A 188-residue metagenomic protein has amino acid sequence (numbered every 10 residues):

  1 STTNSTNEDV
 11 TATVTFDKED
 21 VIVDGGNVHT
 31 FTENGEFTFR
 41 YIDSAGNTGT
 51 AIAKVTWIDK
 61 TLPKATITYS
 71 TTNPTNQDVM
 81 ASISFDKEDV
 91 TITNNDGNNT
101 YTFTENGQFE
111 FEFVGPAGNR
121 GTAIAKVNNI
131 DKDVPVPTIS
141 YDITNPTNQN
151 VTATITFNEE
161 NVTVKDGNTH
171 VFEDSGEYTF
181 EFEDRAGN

Functional and structural regions predicted by a protein language model:
S1, A53-L62, A125-P135: Flexible, low-complexity linkers/stalks enriched in Thr/Pro that connect modular domains
S1-T2, G25-G26, T66-T71, D96-N98 (+2 more regions): Surface-exposed, proline-enriched loop/turn segments that connect beta strands in immunoglobulin-like
T2-V10, Y69-V79, Y141-V151: Short, solvent-exposed loop/linker segments at the N-terminal edge of repeated beta-sheet extracellular domains
T13-E19, T72, S82-E88, T144 (+1 more regions): Acidic, Ser/Thr
V14, F39, P63, I83 (+4 more regions): Extracellular/surface recognition and adhesion modules
D20-T48, V90-A117, N161-G187: Serine/threonine-rich, repeat-prone extracellular segments and beta-strand-based repeat modules of secreted/surface
I22, M80, G115, V136 (+1 more regions): Intrinsically disordered, low-complexity tandem-repeat regions
G49-T50, G121: Extracellular fibronectin type III
